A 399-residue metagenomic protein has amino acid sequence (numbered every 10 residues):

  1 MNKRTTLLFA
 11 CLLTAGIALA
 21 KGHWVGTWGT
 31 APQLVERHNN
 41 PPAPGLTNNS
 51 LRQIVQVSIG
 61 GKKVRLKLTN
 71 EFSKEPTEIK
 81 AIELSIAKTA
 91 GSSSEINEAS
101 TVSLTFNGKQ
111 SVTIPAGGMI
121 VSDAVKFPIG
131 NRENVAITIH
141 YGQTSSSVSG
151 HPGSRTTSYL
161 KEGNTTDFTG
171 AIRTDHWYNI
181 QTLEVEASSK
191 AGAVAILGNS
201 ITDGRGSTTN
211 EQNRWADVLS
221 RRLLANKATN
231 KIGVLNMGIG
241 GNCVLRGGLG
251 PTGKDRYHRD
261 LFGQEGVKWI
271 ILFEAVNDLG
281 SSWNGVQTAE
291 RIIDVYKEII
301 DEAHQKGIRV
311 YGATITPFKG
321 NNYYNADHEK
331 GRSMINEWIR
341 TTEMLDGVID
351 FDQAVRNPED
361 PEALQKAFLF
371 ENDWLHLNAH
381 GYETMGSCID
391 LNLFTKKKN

Functional and structural regions predicted by a protein language model:
M1-L7: Bacterial N-terminal signal peptides that target proteins for export
A15-I17: N-terminal signal peptide c-region/cleavage motif recognized by signal peptidases
L19-L197, S207-N210, A228, T395-N399: N-terminal secretory targeting modules
S50, Y178, A216-R222, L249-E265 (+1 more regions): Alpha-helical scaffolding within the catalytic cores of extracellular/periplasmic polymer-degrading hydrolases
A193-G198, T202, I232-G238, K268-E274 (+4 more regions): Structural recognition of the beta-strand scaffold that forms the well-ordered cores of secreted hydrolase catalytic
G204-D217: Glycine- and acidic-residue-enriched helix-capping/strand-helix junction motifs
S207, I239-R291: Oxyanion-hole/transition-state-stabilizing segment in secreted/luminal serine hydrolases and related acyltransferases
G280, T316-N399: Catalytic His-Asp segment of secreted/periplasmic serine-dependent ester chemistry enzymes
